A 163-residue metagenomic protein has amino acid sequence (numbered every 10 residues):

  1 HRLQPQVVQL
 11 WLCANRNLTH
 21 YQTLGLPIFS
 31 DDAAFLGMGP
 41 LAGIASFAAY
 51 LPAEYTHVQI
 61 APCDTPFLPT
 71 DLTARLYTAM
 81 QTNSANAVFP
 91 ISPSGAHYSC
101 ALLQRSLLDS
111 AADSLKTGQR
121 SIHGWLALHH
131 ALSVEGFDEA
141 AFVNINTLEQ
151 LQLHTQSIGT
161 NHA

Functional and structural regions predicted by a protein language model:
H1-Q119, G124-H162: Nucleotide and nucleotide-moiety/phosphate-recognizing core
